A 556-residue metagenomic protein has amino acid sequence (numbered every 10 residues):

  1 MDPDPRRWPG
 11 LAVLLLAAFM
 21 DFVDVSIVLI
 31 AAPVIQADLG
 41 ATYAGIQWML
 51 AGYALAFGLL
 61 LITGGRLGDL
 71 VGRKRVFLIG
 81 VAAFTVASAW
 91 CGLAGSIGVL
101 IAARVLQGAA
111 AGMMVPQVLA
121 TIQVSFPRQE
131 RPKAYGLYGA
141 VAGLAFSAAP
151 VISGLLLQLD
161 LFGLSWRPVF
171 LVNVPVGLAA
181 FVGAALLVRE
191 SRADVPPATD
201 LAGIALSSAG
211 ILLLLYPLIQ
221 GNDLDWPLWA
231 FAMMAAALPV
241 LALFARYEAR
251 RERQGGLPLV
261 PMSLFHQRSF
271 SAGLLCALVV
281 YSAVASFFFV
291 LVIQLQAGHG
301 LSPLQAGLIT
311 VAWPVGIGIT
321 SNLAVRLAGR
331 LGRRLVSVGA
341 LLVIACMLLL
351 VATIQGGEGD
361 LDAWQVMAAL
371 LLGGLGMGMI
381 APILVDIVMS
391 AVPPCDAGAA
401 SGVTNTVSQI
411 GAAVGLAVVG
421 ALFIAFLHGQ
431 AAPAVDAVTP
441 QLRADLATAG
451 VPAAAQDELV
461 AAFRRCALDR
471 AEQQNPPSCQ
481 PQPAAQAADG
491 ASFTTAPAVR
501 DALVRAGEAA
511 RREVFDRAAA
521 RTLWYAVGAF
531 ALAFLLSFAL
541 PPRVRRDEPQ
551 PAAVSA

Functional and structural regions predicted by a protein language model:
M1-G10, D386, L442, L446-A556: Transmembrane-helix exit segments and adjacent C-terminal regions of multi-pass membrane proteins
M1-L186: Transmembrane-helix bundle of Major Facilitator Superfamily
W8-A56, A232, A249-A399, E548-P549: Transmembrane core module of solute transporters
I35-Q36, L67-G68, I152-L161, L218 (+4 more regions): Interfacial helix-cap and linker-helix signal at transmembrane-aqueous boundaries of multi-pass secondary transporters
R73-I79, L335-V338, T522: Juxtamembrane helix-start motifs in multi-pass secondary transporters
A87-G92, Q107, A184, L349-V351 (+3 more regions): MFS-fold secondary transporters
K133-A142, S147, V366-R465, R521-L523 (+2 more regions): Small-residue-rich alpha-helical segments with characteristic i,i+4
Q158-L275, A283, L301, I309: Hydrophobic transmembrane-helix bundles of small-molecule transporters
